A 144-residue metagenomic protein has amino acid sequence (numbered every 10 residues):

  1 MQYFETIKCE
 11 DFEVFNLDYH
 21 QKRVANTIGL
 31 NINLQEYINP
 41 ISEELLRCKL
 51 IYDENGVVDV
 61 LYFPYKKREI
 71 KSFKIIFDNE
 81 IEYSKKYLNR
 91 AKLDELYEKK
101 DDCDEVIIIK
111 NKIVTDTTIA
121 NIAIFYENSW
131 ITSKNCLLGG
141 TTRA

Functional and structural regions predicted by a protein language model:
M1-I113, C136, T141-A144: Conserved alpha/beta cores of soluble small-molecule-handling proteins
C103-I131: Conserved active-site beta-strand-loop modules that form the wall/rim of enzyme catalytic pockets and either contain
